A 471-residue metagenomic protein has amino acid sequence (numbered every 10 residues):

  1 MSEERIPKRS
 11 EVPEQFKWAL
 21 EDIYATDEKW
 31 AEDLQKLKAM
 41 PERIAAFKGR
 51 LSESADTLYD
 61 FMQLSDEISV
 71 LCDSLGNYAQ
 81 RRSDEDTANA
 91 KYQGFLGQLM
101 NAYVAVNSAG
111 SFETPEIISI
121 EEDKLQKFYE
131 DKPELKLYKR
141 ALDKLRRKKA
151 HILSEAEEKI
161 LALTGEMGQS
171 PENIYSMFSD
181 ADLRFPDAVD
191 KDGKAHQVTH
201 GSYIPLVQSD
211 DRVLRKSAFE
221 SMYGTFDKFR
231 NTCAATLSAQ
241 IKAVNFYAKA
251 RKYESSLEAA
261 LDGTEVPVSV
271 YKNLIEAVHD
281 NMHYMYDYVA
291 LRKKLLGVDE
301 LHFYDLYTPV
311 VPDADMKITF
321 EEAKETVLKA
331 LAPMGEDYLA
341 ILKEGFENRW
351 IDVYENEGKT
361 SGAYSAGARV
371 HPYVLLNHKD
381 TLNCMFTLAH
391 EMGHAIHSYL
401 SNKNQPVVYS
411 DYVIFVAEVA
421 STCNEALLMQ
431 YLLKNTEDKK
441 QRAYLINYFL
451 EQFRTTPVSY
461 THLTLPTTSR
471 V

Functional and structural regions predicted by a protein language model:
M1-D313: A well-structured
E113-I117, E121, M334-Y338, A443 (+1 more regions): A sensor for short, sequence-defined functional sites
D313-A368, T381-L382: Auxiliary, metal-adjacent structural segments of Zn-dependent hydrolase domains
L375-L388: Short pre-active-site segment immediately N-terminal to the catalytic Zn-binding motif
T387, E391, A395: Catalytic glutamate of the conserved HExxH
S398-V419: Post-HEXXH active-site segment of zinc metalloproteases
Y412-D438: Post-HExxH zinc-binding segment in Zn-dependent metallohydrolases
T461-T467: Conserved small/polar residues in nucleotide/adenosyl-binding loops
